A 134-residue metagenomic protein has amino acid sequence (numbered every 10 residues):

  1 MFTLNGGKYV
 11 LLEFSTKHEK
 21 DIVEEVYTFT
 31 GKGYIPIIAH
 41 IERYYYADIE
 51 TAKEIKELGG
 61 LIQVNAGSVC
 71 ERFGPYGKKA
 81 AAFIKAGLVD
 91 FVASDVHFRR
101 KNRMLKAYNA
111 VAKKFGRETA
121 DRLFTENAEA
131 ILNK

Functional and structural regions predicted by a protein language model:
M1-Q63: Extended substrate/RNA-proximal surfaces in nucleic-acid metabolism proteins
N5, A86-G87: Structured loop/turn residues at beta-strand edges in well-structured enzyme cores
S15-K17, I41-E42, N65-V69, V96-R99 (+1 more regions): Active-site beta-loop-alpha junctions enriched in small/polar residues
Y44-A47, C70-G74: Acidic-and-aromatic substrate-binding clefts and catalytic sites of carbohydrate-active enzymes
I49-K53, G74-I84: Charged helix-capping and loop-helix junction motifs
E71-F73, A81, R99-M104, L132: Short active-site-adjacent structural elements
L88-M104: Short acidic/histidine-rich active-site segments
K106-K134: Mid-to-C-terminal alpha-helical segments outside catalytic/metal-binding sites
